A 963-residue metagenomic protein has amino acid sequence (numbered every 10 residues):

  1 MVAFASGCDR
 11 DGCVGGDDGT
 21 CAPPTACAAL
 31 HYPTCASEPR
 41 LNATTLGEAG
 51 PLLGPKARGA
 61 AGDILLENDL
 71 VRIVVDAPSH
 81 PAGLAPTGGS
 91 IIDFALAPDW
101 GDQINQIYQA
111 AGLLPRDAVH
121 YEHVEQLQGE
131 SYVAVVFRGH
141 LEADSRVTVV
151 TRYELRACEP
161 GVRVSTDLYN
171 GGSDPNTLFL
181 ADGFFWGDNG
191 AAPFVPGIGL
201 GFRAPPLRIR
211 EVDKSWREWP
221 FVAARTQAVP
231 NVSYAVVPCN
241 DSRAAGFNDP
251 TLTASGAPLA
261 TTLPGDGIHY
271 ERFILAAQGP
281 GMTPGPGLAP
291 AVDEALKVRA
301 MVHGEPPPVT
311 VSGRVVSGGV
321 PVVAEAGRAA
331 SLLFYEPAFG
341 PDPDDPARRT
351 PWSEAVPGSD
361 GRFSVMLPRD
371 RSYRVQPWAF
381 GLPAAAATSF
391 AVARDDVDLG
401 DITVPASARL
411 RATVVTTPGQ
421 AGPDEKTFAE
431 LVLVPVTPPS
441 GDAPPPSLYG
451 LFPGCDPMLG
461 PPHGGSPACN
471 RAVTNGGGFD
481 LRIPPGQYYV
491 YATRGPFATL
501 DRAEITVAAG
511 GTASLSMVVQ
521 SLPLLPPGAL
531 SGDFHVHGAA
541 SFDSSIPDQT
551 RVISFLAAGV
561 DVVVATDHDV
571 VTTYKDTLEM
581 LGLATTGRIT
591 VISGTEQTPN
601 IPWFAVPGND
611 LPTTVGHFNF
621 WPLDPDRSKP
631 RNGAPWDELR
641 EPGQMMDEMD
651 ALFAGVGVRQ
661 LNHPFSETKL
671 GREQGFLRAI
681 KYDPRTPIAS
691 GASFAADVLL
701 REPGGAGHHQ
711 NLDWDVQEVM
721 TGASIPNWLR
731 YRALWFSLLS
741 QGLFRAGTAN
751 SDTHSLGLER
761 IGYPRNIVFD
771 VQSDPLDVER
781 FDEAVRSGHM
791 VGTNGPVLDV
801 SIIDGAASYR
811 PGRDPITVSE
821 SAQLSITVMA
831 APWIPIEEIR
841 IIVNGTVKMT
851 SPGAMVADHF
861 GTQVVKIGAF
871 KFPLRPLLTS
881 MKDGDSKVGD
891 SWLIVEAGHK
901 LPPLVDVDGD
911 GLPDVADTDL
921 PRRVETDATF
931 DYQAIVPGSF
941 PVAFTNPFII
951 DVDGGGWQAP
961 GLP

Functional and structural regions predicted by a protein language model:
Y32, A36-G47, L53, R58-A60 (+6 more regions): Beta-strand-rich recognition/accessory modules
H80-A97, Q126-A191: Acidic, contiguous internal or C-terminal segments within carbohydrate-active enzymes that form a structured patch used
V309-G319, G361, I402, A408-G419 (+4 more regions): A short, amphipathic beta-strand motif
T310-V311, S317-R348, T416-G465, I836: Short, ordered, surface-exposed loop/turn motifs in non-cytosolic proteins
G361, R369-L382, C469-R471, P484-G495 (+1 more regions): A short, solvent-exposed beta-strand micro-motif common in secreted/extracellular proteins
T417-G441, P446-Y449, P462-G464, A468-V473 (+6 more regions): C-terminal functional module detector
L500, P523-N662, S666-K681, G722 (+6 more regions): A metal-dependent hydrolase metal-coordination microenvironment
A634-E759, Y763, A822-T827, P832-H859 (+1 more regions): Domain-core and long-helix interface of multi-subunit machines
